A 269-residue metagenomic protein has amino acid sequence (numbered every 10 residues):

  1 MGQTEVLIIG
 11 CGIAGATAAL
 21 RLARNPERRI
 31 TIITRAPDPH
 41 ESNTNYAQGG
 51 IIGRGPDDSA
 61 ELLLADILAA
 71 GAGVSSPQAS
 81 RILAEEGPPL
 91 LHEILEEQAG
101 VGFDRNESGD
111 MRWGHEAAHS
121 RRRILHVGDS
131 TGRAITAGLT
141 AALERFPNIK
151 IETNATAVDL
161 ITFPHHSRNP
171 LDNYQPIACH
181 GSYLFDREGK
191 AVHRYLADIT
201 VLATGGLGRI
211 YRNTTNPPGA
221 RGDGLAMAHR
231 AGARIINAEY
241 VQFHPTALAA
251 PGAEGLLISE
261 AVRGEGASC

Functional and structural regions predicted by a protein language model:
M1-A65, G128-C269: Residues forming the flavin
G2-I8, E27, G87, D104 (+2 more regions): N-terminal/domain-start segments enriched in small and hydrophobic, helix-friendly residues, covering either
A70-H119: Rossmann-like flavin
G73-P77, D110-A137, G208-R212: Helix-loop-beta segment of a Rossmann-like dinucleotide-binding subdomain
